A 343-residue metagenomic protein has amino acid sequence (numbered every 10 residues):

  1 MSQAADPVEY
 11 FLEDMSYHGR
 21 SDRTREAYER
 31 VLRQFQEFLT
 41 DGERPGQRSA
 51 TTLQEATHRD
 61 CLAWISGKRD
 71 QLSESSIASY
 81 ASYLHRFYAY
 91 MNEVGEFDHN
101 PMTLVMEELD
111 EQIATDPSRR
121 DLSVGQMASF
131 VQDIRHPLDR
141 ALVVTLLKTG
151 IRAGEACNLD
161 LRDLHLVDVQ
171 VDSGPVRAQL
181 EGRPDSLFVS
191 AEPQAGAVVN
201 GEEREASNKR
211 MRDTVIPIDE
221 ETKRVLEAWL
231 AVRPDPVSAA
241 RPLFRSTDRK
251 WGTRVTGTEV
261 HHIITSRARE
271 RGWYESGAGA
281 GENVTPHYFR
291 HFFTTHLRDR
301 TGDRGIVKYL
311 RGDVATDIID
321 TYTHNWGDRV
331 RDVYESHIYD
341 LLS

Functional and structural regions predicted by a protein language model:
Q3, V124-A153, C157: Basic, Lys/Arg- and aromatic-enriched nucleic-acid-binding interface segment
E9-D116: N-terminal core-binding DNA-recognition domain of tyrosine recombinases/integrases
D41-P45, A239, H261-Y309, D313-T316: Short, basic (Lys/Arg/His-rich) helix/loop patches that form interaction surfaces in the mid-to-C-terminal regions
E74, G95, L104-I134, R152-A153 (+1 more regions): Extended, non-catalytic subsegments within catalytic or DNA/protein-binding/adaptor domains
M127, L138-R140, G257, H261 (+1 more regions): Short, leucine-enriched amphipathic alpha-helices that occur as contiguous helical runs
L159-V225: Conserved tyrosine-mediated DNA breakage-rejoining catalytic core shared by Y-recombinases
D219-A280: Active-site/catalytic core of tyrosine-dependent DNA strand-transfer enzymes
R311-Y339: Catalytic-site neighborhood detector that most strongly recognizes the C-terminal catalytic loop/helix of tyrosine
